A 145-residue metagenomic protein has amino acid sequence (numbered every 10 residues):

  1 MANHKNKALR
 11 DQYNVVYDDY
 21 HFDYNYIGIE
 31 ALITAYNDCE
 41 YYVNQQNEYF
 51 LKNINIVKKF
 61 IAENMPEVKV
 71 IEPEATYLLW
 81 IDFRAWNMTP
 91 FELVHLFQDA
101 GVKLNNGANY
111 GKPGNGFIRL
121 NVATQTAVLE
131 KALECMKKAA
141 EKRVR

Functional and structural regions predicted by a protein language model:
M1-R145: PLP-dependent class I/II
